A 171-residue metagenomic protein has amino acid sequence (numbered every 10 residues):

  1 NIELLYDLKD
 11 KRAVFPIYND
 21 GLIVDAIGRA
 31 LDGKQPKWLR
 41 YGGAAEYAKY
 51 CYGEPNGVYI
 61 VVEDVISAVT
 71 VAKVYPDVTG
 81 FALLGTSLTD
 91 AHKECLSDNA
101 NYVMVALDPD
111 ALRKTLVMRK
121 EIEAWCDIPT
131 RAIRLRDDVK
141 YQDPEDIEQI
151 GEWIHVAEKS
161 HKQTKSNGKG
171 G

Functional and structural regions predicted by a protein language model:
N1-V14, Y18-D20, S97, E158-G171: TOPRIM metal-binding catalytic domain and adjacent DNA-binding surface shared by DnaG-type primases
L5, K11, R29, L112 (+1 more regions): A generic signature of intrinsically disordered, low-complexity regions enriched in glycine/proline and charged/polar
D7-A100: Phosphate-handling DNA/RNA-contact segment within nucleic-acid enzymes
N56-Y59, A68-G171: TOPRIM fold recognition
